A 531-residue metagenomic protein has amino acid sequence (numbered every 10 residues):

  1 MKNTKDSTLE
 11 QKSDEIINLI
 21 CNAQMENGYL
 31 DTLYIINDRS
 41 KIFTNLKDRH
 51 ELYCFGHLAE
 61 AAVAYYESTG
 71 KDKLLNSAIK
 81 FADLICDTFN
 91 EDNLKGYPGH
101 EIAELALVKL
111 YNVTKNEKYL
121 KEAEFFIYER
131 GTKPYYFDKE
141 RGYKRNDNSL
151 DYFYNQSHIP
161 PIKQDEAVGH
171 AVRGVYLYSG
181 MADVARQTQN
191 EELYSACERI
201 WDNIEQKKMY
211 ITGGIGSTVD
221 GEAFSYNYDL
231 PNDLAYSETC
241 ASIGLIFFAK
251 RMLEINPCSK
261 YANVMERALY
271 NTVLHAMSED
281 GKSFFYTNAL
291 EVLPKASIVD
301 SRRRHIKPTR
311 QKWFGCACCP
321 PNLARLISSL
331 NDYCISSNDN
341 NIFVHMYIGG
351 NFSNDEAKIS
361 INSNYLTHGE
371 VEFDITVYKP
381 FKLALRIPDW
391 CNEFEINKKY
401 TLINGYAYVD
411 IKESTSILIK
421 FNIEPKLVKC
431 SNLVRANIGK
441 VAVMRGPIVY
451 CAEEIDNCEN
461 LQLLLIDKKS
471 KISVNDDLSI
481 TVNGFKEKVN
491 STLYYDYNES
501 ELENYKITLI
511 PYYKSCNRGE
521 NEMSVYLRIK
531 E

Functional and structural regions predicted by a protein language model:
M1-T8, G56-K71, E104-K115, Y176-E191 (+3 more regions): Well-ordered alpha-helical scaffold segments within catalytic/enzyme domains
S13-Y29, N76-D92, E122-D138, N148-D151 (+2 more regions): Long, well-ordered core segments of solenoidal/helical folds
R39-V113: A conserved hydrophobic secondary-structure block that centers on an alpha-helix together with its immediately flanking
S40-C54, D87-H100, N146-E191, M209-T218 (+2 more regions): Solvent-exposed loop and edge beta-strand segments that line ligand/cofactor-binding and catalytic clefts
A123, C197, N263-N271, A276-V371 (+1 more regions): C-terminal beta-rich recognition modules with glycine/proline-rich loops and embedded aromatic residues
R186-K207, L230-G281, L293: Catalytic-core region of carbohydrate-active enzymes that cleave or remodel glycosidic bonds
V371, G405-V409, T415: Short strand-edge motifs at loop-to-beta-strand transitions and within beta-strands of extracellular beta-rich domains
C391-D410, K426-L433: Solvent-exposed beta-strand/loop surfaces of large extracellular or lumenal domains
